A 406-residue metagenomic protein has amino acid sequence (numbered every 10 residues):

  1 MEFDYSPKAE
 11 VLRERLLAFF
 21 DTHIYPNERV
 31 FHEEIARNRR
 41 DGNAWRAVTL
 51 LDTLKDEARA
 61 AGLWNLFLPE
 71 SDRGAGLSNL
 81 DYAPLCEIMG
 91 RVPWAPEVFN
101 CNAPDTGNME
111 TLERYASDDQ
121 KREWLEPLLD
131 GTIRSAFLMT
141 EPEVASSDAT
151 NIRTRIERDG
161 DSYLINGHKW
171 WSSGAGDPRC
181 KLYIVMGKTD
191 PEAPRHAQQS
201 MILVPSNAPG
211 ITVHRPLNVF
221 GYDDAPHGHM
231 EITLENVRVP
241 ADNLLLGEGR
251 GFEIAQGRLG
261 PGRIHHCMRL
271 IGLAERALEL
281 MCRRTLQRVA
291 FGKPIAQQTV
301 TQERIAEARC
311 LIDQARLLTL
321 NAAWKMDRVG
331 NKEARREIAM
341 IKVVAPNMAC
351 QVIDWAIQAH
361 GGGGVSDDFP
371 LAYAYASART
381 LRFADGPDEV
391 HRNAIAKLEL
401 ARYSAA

Functional and structural regions predicted by a protein language model:
M1-P93, N102, Y115-Q120, P127-T132 (+4 more regions): Alpha-helical interface subdomain recognition
F99-D119, D148: N-terminal glycine-rich flavin-associated loop
R114-A116, E157, V185-K188, L203-S206 (+3 more regions): Short beta-strand-to-turn element immediately C-terminal to the catalytic PLP-Schiff-base lysine in fold type I
G131-T140: A short, Trp-centered hydrophobic/proline-enriched beta-strand micro-motif
E141-D148, R158, Y163, S172: Hydrophobic, small-residue-rich alpha-helical packing segments that form membrane-like cores
E143-S147, S173-P178, P191-A193, F220-G228: Short Gly/Pro-enriched turn/cap motifs at secondary-structure boundaries
N151, N207-R238: Flexible, small-/acidic-enriched active-site or ligand-binding loops
D161-S162, N166-H214: A short core secondary-structure module
